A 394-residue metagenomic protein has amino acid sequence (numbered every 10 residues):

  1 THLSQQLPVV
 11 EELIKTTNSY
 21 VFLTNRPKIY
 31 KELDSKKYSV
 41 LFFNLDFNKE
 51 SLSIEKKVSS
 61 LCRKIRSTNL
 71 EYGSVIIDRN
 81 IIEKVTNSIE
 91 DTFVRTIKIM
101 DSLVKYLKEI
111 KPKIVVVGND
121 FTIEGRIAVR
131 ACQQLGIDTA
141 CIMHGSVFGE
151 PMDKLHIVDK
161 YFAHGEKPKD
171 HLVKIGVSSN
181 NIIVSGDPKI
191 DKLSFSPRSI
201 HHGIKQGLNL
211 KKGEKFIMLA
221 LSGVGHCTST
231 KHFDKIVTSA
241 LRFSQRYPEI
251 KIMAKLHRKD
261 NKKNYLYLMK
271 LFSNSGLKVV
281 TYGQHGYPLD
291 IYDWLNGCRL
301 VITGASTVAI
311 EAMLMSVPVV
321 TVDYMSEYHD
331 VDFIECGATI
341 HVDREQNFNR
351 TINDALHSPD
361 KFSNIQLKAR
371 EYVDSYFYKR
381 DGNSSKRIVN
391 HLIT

Functional and structural regions predicted by a protein language model:
T1-L3, P8-E109: Conserved N-terminal ligand/cofactor-binding loop architecture of enzyme catalytic domains
T1-L7, V117, H226-K231: A short, glycine/small-residue-rich beta-strand->loop->alpha-helix junction that serves as a flexible
D91-V94, K98-D101, I110-F121, I127-R198: Active-site-proximal region of nucleotide-activated glycan assembly enzymes, centered on histidine/acidic-rich loops
Y106-K108, K154, D293-W294: Structural alpha-helical scaffold elements that stabilize or flank donor/cofactor-binding regions in carbohydrate
H156-V158, H171, G176-G186, F272 (+1 more regions): Catalytic binding pocket for nucleotide-activated donors in carbohydrate/polymer assembly enzymes
I190-L271: Conserved catalytic-core segment of nucleotide-activated headgroup transferases in glycan assembly
K259-I310, M315: Donor nucleotide-activated moiety binding/catalytic core segment of transferases that use nucleotide-activated donors
Y378-T394: C-terminal alpha-helical cap of glycosyltransferases
